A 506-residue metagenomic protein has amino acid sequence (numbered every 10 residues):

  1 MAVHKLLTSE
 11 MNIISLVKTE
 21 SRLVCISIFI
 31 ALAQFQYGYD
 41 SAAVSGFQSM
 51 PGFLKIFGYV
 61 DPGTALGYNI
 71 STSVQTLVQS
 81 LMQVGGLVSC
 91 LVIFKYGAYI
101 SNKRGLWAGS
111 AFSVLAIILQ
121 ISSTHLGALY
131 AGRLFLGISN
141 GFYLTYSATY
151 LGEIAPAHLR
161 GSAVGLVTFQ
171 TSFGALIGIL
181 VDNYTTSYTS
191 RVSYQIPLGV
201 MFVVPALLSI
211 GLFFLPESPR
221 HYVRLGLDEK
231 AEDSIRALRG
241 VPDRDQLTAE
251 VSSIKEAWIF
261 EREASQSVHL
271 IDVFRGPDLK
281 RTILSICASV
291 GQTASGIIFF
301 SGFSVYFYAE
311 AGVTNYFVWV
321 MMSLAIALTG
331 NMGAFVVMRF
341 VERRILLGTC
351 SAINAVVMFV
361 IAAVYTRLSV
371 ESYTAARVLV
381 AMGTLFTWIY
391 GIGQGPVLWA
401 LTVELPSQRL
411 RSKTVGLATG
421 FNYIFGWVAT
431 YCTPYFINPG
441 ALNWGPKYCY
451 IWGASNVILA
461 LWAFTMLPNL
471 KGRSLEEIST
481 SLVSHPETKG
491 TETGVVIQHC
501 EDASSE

Functional and structural regions predicted by a protein language model:
A2-R236, I259-E506: Alpha-helical transmembrane bundle of multi-pass membrane proteins
A237-E250: Short intracellular "coupling" helices and adjacent cytoplasmic loop segments at the cytosolic face of multi-pass
L247-I259: Cytosol/matrix-facing amphipathic helices and coiled-coil assembly/linker segments of eukaryotic membrane proteins
